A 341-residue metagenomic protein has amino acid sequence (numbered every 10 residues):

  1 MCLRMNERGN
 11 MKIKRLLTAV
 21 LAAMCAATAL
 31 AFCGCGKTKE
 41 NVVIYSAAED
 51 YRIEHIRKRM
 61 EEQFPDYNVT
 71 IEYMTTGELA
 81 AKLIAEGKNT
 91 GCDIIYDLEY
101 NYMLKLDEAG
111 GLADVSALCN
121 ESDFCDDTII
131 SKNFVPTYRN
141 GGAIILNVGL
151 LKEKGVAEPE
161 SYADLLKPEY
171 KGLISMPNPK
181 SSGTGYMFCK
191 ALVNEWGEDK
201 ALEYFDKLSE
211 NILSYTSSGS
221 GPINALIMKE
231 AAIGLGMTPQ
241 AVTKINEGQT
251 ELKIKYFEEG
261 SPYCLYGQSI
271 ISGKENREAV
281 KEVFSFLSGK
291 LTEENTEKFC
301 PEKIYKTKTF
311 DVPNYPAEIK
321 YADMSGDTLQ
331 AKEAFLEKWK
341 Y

Functional and structural regions predicted by a protein language model:
M1-V42: Short, low-complexity disordered leader/linker segments with a strong preference for bacterial N-terminal type II
G36-K105: Early extracytoplasmic/lumenal segment of secretory-pathway proteins
A47-A48, R52-E54, M74, G91-C92 (+1 more regions): Extracytoplasmic ligand-binding site segments that recognize negatively charged/polar headgroups
N101-K105, I227, A232-E251: A ligand-binding cleft/hinge motif common to bilobed small-molecule-binding domains
A113-C119, F134-V135, A163, T250-P262 (+1 more regions): Short beta-strand->loop
F124, N140, Y204-S209, Y215-T216 (+1 more regions): Periplasmic-binding protein-like
I145-L150, C264-N276, N295-K298: A bilobed periplasmic-binding-protein/Venus flytrap-type ligand-binding module shared by bacterial periplasmic
Y170-P177, F286-T309: Periplasmic-binding protein-like
